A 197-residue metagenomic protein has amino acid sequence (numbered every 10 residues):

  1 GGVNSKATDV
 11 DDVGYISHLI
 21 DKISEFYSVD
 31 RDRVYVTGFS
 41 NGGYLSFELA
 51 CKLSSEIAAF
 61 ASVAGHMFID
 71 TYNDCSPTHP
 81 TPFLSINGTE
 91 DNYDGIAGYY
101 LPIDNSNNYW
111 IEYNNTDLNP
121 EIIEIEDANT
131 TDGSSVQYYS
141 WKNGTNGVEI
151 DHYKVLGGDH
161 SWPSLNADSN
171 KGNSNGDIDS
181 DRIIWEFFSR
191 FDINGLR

Functional and structural regions predicted by a protein language model:
G1-N41, C51, E56, I125: Gly/Ser-rich "nucleophile elbow"/oxyanion-hole loop immediately N-terminal to the catalytic nucleophile in hydrolases
G2-T8, Y93-Y99, S164-G176: Active-site rim elements
S17-I20, S24, N107-I111, W185-S189: Non-transmembrane alpha-helical segments in soluble domains of secreted/periplasmic/extracellular proteins
S28-D30, T37, N41-G42, K52-S55 (+4 more regions): Extracellular/periplasmic catalytic domains that process cell-envelope and extracellular macromolecules
L45-L49: Hydrolases whose catalytic domains are alpha/beta-hydrolase-1, hotdog thioesterase, or metallo-beta-lactamase-like
A58-N146: The feature captures the conserved acid-bearing segment of alpha/beta-hydrolase catalytic domains
A128, L156-S161: Histidine-bearing beta->alpha loop at or near hydrolase active sites
G172-R197: Catalytic active-site module of serine/aspartate enzymes centered on a nucleophile-bearing elbow/loop
